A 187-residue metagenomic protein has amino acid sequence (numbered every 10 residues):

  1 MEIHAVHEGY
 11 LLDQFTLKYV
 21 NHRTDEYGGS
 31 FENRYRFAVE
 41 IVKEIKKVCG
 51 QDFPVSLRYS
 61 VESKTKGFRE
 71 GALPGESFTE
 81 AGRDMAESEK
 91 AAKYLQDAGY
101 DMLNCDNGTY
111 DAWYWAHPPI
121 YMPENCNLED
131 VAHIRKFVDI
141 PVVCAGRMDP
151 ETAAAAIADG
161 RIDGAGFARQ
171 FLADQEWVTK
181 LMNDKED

Functional and structural regions predicted by a protein language model:
M1-D187: Flavin-dependent oxidoreductase catalytic cores
